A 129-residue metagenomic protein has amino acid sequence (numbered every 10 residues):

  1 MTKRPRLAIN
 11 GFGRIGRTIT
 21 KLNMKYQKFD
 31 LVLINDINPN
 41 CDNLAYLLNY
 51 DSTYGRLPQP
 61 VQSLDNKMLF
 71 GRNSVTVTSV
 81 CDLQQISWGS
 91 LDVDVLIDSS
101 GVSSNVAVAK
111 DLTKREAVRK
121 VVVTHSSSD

Functional and structural regions predicted by a protein language model:
T2-D129: N-terminal Rossmann-like NAD(P) cofactor-binding subdomain of oxidoreductases, focused on the glycine-rich
